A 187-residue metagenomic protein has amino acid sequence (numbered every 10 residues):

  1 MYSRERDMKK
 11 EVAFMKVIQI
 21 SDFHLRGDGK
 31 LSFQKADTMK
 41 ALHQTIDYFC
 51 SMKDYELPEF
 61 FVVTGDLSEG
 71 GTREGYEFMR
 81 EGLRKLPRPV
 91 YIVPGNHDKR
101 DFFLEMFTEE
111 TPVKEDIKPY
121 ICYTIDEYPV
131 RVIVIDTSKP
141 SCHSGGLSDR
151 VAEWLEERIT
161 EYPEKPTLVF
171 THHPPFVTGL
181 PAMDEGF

Functional and structural regions predicted by a protein language model:
R4, K9-F78: N-terminal active-site segment of His-dependent metallophosphoesterases
R4-R6, R73-Y162, P166: Extended active-site neighborhood of metal-dependent phosphoesterases/phosphodiesterases
F14-G27, P129-K139, L168-H172: Active-site-proximal beta-strand elements of phosphoester/diester hydrolases
Q19-S21, F61-D66, V90-N96, D136 (+1 more regions): Active-site neighborhood of phospho(di)ester-bond hydrolases with catalytic His/Asp-centered motifs
H24, S68, H97-D98, K139 (+1 more regions): Short, glycine/serine-rich, charged loops/turns that create anion-binding and catalytic segments at active sites
R26-S32, D101, S141-S144, V177-L180: A short acidic, helix-capping loop that chelates divalent metal ions and anchors anionic groups
A36-K40, L67-G70, E110-P112, S144-L147 (+1 more regions): Short, flexible loop segments at the rims of nucleotide/cofactor-binding pockets, characterized by
Q44-F60, G145-F187: His/acidic metal-ligating clusters that form di-metal
